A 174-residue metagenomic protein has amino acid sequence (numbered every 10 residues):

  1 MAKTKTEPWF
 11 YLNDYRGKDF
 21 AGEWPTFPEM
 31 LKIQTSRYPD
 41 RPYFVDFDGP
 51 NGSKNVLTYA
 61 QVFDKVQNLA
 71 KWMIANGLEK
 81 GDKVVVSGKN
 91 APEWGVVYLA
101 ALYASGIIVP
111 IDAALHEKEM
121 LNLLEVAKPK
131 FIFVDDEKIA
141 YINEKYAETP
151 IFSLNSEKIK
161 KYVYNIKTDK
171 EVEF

Functional and structural regions predicted by a protein language model:
M1-E29, F47: Flexible, non-catalytic linker and terminal segments flanking ANL/adenylate-forming cores
T4-E7, M30-L57: AMP-dependent adenylate-forming
E23, Y43-L99, H116-L121: Conserved AMP-binding/adenylate-forming core of the ANL superfamily
N51, E137-F174: ANL superfamily adenylate-forming
L99-A104, V126: Short hydrophobic alpha-helices that are characteristic scaffold elements of the AMP-binding
I111-D112, N155: Short beta->alpha connector loops at strand-helix junctions that form conserved, small/polar/Pro-enriched
A113-N143: Conserved ATP-dependent adenylate/AMP-binding module captured primarily in the ANL superfamily
